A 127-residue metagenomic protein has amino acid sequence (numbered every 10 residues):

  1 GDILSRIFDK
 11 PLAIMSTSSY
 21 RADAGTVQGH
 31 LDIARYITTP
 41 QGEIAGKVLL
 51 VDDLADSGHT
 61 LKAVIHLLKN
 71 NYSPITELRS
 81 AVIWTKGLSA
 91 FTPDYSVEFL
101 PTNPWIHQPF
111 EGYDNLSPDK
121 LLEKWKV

Functional and structural regions predicted by a protein language model:
G1-V127: PRPP-associated nucleotide enzymes
